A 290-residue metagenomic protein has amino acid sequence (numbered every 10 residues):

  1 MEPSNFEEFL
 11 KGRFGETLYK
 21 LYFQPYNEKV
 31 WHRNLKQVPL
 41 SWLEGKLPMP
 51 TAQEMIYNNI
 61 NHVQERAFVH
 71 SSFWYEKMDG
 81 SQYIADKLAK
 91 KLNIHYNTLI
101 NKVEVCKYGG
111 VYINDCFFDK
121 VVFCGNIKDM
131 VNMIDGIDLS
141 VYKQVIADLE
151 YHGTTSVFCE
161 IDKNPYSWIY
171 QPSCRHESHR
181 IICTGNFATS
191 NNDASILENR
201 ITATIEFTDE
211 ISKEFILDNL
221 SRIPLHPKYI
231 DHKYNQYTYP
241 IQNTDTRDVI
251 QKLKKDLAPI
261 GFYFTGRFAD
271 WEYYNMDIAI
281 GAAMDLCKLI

Functional and structural regions predicted by a protein language model:
M1-C106, C116-F117, C124: Active-site/ligand-binding neighborhood in enzyme catalytic cores
F73-S81, F123, D148, D209 (+1 more regions): Aromatic-acidic/polar surface patches that form glycan- and anion
L92, D119, C287-I290: Short, hydrophobic alpha-helical segments
N93-N97, K228-D231, Y263: General small-molecule cofactor/ligand-binding pocket signal
L99-I223, V249-D256: Mid-domain catalytic core of redox enzymes that form a hydrophobic substrate pocket/lid adjacent to a catalytic redox
Y151-T154, P224-Q236: A short coil-to-beta-strand element that immediately follows conserved catalytic motifs
S190-N191, N235-W271: FAD-binding beta-loop-beta segment adjacent to the flavin cofactor pocket
F264-I290: A conserved FAD-binding loop/helix module that cradles the flavin
